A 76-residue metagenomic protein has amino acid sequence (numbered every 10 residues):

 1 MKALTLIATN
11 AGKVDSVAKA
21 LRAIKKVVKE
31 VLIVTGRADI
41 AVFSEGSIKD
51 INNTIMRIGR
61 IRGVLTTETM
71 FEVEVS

Functional and structural regions predicted by a protein language model:
M1-S76: A compositional/biophysical signature of low hydrophobicity enriched in polar/charged and small residues
